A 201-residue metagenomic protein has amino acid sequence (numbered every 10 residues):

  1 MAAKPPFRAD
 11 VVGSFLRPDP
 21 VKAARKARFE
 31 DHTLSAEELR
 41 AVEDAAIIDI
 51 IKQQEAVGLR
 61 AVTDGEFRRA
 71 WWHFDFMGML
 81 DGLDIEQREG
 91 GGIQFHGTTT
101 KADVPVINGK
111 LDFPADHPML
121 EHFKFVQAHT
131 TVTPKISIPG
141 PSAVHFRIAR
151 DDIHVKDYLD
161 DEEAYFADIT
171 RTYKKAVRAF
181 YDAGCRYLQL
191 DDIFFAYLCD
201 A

Functional and structural regions predicted by a protein language model:
M1-A201: Domain-level signal for soluble alpha/beta catalytic cores
